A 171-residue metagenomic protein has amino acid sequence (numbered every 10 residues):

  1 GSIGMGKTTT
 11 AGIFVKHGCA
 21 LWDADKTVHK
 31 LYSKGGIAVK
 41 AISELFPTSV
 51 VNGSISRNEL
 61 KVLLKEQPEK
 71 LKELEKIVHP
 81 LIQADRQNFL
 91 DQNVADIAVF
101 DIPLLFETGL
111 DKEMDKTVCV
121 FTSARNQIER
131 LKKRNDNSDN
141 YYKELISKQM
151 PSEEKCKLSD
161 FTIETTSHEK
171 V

Functional and structural regions predicted by a protein language model:
I3: The conserved Walker
T8: Walker A/P-loop
V15-A24, G36-I37: Post-Walker A helix-loop "phosphate-sensing" segment adjacent to the P-loop in P-loop NTPases
H17, V39-S43, A124-K132, D139 (+1 more regions): An amphipathic alpha-helix signature
A20, K26, K116, D160-F161: Well-ordered beta-strand positions
K26-D96: ATP-dependent small-molecule kinase phosphotransfer cores that center on conserved nucleotide phosphate-binding segments
A84-Q92, I97-R134: ATP-dependent NMP and nucleoside kinases share a basic, alpha-helical "lid"
V94, K112-E113, K133-V171: Small-molecule kinase domains that catalyze NTP-dependent phosphoryl transfer to phosphate-bearing small molecules
